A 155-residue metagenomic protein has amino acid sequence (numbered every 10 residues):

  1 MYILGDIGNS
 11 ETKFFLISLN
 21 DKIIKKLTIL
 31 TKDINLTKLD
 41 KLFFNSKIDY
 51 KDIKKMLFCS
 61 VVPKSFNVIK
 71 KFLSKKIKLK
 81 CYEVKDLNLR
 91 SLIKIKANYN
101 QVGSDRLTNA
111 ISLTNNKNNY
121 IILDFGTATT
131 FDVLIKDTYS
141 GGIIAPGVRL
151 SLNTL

Functional and structural regions predicted by a protein language model:
M1-I24, L113, K117-D137, L155: Gly/Thr-rich phosphate-binding beta-strand-loop-beta motif of the actin/hexokinase/Hsp70
M1-I3, I7-L89: N-terminal glycine/serine-rich phosphate-binding loop of ATP-dependent small-molecule kinases, especially carbohydrate
K32, T114-N116, S140-L155: Glycine-rich phosphate-binding loop plus the immediately following alpha-helix
I34, K38, K64, Q101-T108 (+1 more regions): Conserved active-site and cofactor/substrate-binding residues in soluble primary-metabolism enzymes
V68-S74, F131-S140: Short Gly/Thr/Asp-enriched flexible loops that form oxyanion-binding sites at enzyme active sites
C81-K85, V102-G103, I121-D124: General beta-strand structural signal in soluble alpha/beta enzymes
L87-S91, R149-L152: Short gly/pro/ser/thr-enriched loop/turn and capping motifs at secondary-structure boundaries
S91-Y120: Conserved phosphate-binding catalytic cores of ATP/NTP-utilizing and phosphoryl-transfer enzymes
